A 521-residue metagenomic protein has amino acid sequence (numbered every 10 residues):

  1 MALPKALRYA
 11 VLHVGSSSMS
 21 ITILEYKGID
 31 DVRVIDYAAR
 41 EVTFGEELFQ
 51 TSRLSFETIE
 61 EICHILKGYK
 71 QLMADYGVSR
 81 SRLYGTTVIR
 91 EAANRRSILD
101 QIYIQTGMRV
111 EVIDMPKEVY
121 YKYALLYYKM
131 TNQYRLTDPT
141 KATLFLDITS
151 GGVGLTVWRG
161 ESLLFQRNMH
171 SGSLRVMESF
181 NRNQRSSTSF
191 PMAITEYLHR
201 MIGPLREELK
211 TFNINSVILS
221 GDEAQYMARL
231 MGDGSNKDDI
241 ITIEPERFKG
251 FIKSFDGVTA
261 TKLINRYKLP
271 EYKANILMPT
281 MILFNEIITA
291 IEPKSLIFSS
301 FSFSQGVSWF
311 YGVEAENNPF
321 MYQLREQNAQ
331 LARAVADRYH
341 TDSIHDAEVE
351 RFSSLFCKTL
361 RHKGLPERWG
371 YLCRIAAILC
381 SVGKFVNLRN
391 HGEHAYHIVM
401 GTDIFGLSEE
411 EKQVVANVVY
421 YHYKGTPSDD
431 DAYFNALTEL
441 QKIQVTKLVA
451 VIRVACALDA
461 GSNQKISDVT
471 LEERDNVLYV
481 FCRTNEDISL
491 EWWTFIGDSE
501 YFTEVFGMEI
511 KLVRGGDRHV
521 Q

Functional and structural regions predicted by a protein language model:
A2-I35, N132-M169, D222: Gly/Thr-rich phosphate-binding beta-strand-loop-beta motif of the actin/hexokinase/Hsp70
Y9, E47-Q71, D75-Y76, V88-A93 (+9 more regions): Helical "lid/coupling" subdomains associated with nucleotide-phosphate turnover
Y26-T51: Short, compositionally biased "basic patch" segments
A92-L99, I496: Short, surface-exposed alpha-helical segments at coil->helix boundaries
K294, F506-V520: A short amphipathic beta-strand at an alpha->beta junction
A432-Y433, K465, L512-G516: C-terminal amphipathic alpha-helical interaction region
Y479-F495: A short interface-forming secondary-structure element
